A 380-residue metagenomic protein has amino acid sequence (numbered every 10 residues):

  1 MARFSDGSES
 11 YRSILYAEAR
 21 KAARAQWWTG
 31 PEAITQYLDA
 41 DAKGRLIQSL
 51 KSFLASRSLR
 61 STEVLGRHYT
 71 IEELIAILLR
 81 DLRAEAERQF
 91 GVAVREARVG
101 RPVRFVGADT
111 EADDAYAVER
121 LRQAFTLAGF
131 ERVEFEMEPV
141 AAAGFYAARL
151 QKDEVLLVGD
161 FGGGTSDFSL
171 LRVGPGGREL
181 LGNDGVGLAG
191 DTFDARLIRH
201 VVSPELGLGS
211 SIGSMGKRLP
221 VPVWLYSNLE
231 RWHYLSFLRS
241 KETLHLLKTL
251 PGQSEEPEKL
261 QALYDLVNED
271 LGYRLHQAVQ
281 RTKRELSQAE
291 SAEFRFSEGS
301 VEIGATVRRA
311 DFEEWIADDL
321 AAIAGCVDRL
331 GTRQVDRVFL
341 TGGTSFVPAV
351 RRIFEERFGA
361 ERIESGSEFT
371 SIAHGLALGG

Functional and structural regions predicted by a protein language model:
M1-Y11, A19, A23, W28-V158 (+2 more regions): N-terminal phosphate-binding loop and flanking beta/alpha elements of the actin-like ATPase fold
S13-Y16, D167-L171: Short beta-strand scaffold segments in enzyme catalytic cores
A141, G163-G164: Short, glycine/acidic-enriched loop or turn micro-motifs at the edges of active sites
G164-F168, A373: Short glycine/serine/threonine-rich phosphate/pyrophosphate-binding segments that cradle anionic phosphate groups
V173-E298: Phosphate-binding glycine-rich/basic clefts of nucleotide- and phosphate-handling proteins, predominantly
E205, K283-E290, I323, V327 (+2 more regions): Alpha-helix capping/termination and helix-coil
